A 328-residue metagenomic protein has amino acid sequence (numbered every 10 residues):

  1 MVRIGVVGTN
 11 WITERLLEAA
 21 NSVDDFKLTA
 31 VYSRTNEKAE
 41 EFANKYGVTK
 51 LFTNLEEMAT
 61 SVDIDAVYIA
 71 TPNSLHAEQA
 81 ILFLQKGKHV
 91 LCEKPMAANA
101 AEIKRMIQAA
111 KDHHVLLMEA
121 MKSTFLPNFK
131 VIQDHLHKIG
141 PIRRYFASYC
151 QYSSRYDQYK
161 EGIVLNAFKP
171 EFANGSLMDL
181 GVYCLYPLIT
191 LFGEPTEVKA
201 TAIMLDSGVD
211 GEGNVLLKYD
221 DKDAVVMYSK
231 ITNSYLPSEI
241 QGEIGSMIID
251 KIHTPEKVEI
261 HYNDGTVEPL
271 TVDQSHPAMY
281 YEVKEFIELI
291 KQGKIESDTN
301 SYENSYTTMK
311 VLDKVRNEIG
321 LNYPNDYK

Functional and structural regions predicted by a protein language model:
M1-Y46, K328: N-terminal Rossmann-like dinucleotide-binding module
Y46-A109: Beta-loop-alpha module in the N-terminal Rossmann-like domain of NAD(P)-dependent dehydrogenases, especially those
F52, C92, L117-E119, I249: Hydrophobic residues in well-ordered beta-strands that form the structural core
A66-Y68, I287-K328: C-terminal helix-rich "cap/oligomerization" subdomain common to oxidoreductases
R105-S123, I142-R144: Rossmann-fold dehydrogenase core element
S123-E194: Predominantly a Rossmann-like dinucleotide-binding segment in NAD(P)-dependent oxidoreductases
C184-K257, F286-L289: Contiguous beta-strand/loop segments that form the cofactor/metal-binding neighborhood of enzyme cores
D273-K284, N300: Active-site loop of classical SDR/Rossmann-like NAD(P)-dependent oxidoreductases, centered on the catalytic Tyr-X3-Lys
